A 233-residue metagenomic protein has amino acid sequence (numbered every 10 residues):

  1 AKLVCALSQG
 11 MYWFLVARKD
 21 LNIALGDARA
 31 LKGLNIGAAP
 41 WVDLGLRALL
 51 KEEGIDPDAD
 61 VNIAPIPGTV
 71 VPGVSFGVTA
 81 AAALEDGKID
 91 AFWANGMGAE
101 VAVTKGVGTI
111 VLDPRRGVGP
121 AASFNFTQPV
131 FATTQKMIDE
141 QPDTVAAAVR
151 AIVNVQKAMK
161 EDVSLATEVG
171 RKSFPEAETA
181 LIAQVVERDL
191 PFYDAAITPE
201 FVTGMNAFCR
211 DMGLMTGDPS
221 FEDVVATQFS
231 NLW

Functional and structural regions predicted by a protein language model:
A1-F76, D90-G96: Short, glycine-/small- and polar/acidic-enriched structural segments that line small-molecule recognition paths
A30, L49, V101, V169 (+1 more regions): Residues within well-ordered alpha helices
K51, D56-D58, G108, E176-E178 (+1 more regions): Short coil/loop linkers at secondary-structure junctions
P72-K172: Pocket-lining segment of extracytoplasmic ligand-binding domains
D139-T216: Secondary-structure end/capping motifs
C209-W233: Conserved C-terminal helix/tail region of periplasmic/extracytoplasmic solute-binding proteins
